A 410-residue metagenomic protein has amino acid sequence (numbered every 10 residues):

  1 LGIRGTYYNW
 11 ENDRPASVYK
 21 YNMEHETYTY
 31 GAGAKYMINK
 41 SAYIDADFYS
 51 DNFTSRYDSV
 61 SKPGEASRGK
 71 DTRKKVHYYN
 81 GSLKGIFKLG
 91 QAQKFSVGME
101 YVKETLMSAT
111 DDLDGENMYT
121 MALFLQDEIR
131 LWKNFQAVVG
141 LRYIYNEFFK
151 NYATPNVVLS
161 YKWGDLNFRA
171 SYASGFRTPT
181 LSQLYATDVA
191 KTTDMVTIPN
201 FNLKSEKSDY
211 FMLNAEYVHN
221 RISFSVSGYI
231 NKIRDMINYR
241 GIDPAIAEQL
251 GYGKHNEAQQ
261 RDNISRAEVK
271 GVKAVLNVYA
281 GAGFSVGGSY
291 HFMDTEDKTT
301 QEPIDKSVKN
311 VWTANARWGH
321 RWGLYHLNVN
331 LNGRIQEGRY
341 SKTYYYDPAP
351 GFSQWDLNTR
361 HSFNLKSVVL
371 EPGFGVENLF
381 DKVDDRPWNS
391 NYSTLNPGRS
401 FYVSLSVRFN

Functional and structural regions predicted by a protein language model:
L1-H77, T110: Flexible loop and strand-edge segments within Gram-negative outer membrane beta-barrel domains
L1-Y8, I44-D58, K94-V102, A109-N156 (+1 more regions): Surface-exposed extracellular loop regions of Gram-negative outer-membrane beta-barrel proteins
I3-Y7, A46-S50, V97-K103, V139-Y143 (+8 more regions): Transmembrane beta-barrel strands of outer-membrane/channel proteins
M37-S41, K88-A92, W132-Q136, K162-L166 (+10 more regions): Outer-membrane beta-barrel channels and translocator barrels
T54, T110-L113, E147-Y152, Y161-F211 (+4 more regions): Surface-exposed extracellular loop regions of Gram-negative outer-membrane beta-barrel proteins, predominantly
K74, Y78-K84, E116, A122-F124 (+6 more regions): Outer membrane beta-barrel strand-and-loop segments of large Gram-negative receptors, especially TonB-dependent
Q91, R130-Q136, I230-K232, G253-K342 (+1 more regions): Gram-negative outer-membrane beta-barrel transporters
A170-A173, V286, P303-N410: Conserved C-terminal beta-signal and adjacent last beta-strands/turns of outer-membrane beta-barrel proteins
